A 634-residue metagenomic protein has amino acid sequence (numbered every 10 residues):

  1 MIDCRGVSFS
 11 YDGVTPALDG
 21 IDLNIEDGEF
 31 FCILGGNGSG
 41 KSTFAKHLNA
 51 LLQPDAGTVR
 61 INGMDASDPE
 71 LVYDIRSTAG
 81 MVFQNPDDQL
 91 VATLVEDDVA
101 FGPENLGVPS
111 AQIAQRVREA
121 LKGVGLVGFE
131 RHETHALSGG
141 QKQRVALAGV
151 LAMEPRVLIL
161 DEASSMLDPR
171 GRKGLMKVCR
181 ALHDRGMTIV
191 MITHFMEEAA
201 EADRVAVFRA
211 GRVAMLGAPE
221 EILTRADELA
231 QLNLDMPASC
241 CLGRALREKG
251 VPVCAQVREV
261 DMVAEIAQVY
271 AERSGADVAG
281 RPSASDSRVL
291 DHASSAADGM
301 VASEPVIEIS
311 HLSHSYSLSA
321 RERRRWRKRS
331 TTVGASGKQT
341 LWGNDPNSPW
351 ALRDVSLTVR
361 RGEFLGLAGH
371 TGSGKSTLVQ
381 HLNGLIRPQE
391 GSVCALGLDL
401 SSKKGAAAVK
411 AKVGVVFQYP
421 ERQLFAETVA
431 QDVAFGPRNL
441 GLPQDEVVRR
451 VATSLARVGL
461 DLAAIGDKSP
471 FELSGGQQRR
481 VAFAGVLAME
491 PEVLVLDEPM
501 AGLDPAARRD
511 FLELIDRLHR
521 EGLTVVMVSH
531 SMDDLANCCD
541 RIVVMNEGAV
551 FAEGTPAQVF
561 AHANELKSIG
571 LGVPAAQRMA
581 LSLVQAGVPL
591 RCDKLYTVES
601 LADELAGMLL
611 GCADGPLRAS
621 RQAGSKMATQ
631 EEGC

Functional and structural regions predicted by a protein language model:
L34-G36, A368-H370: The feature captures the beta-strand-to-loop junction immediately N-terminal to the Walker
N49, N383: Helix-to-loop junction immediately C-terminal to a conserved catalytic motif
G57-S67, I75, G391-D399, V409: Conserved ABC transporter NBD signature motif
E133-L137, Q141, S469-L473, Q477: Conserved ABC ATPase signature
E154, E490: Conserved catalytic motifs of ABC-family nucleotide-binding domains
L158-D161, L494-D497: Catalytic Walker B motif of ABC-type/P-loop ATPase nucleotide-binding domains
